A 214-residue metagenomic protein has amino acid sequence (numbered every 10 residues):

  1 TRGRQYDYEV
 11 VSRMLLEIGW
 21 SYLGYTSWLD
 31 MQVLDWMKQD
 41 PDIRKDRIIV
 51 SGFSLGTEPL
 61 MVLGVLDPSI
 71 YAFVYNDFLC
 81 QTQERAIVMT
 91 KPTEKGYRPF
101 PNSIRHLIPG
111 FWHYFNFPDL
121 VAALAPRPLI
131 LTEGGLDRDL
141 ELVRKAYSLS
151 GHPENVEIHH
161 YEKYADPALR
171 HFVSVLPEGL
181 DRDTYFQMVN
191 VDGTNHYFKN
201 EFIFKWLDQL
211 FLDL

Functional and structural regions predicted by a protein language model:
T1, S54, D77-T82, H160-D166 (+1 more regions): Short, solvent-exposed turn/loop segments enriched in Gly/Ser/Thr/Pro and often Arg
T1-M31, K38-Q39, A86-I87: Cap/lid segment of the alpha/beta-hydrolase catalytic domain
W20-L23, L107-F111, M188-T194: Active-site rim elements
Y25-T26, Q32, S51-F53, W112-F115 (+4 more regions): Extended catalytic-interface subdomain
Q32-E94, R98-W112: Primarily recognizes the serine-hydrolase "nucleophile elbow" in alpha/beta-hydrolase and SGNH/GDSL folds
L34, K38, V121, L140 (+3 more regions): Non-transmembrane alpha-helical segments in soluble domains of secreted/periplasmic/extracellular proteins
Q83-G151: The feature captures the conserved acid-bearing segment of alpha/beta-hydrolase catalytic domains
L149-L214: C-terminal catalytic histidine-bearing segment of alpha/beta-hydrolase fold enzymes
